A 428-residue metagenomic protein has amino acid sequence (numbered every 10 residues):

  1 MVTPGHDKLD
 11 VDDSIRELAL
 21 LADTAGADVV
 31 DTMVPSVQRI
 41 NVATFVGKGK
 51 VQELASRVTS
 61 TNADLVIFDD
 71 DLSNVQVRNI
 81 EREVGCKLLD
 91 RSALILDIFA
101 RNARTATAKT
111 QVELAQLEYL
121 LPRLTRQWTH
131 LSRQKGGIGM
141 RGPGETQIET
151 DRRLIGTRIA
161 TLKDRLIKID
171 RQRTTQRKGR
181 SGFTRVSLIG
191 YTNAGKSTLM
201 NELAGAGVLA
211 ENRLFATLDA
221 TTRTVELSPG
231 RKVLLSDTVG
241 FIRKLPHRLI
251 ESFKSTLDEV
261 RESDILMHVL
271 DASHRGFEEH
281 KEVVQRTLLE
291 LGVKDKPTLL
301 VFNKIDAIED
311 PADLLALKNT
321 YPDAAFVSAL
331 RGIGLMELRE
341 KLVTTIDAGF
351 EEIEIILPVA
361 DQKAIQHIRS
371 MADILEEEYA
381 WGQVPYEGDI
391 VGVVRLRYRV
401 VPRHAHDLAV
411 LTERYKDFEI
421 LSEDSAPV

Functional and structural regions predicted by a protein language model:
M1-R91, I95, E413, E419-V428: N-terminal accessory targeting/assembly segments
V2-L9, M33, V37, N41-T44 (+6 more regions): Conserved Switch II/interswitch segment of TRAFAC-class P-loop GTPases
P4, P122-A194, M200-N201, R275 (+1 more regions): C-terminal-of-GTPase-core extension/linker across diverse P-loop GTPases
D12-R16, R39-S56, D219-A220, V239-E262 (+1 more regions): Switch II of P-loop NTPase G domains
L18, V66, L117, I155 (+7 more regions): Residue-level signature of catalytic and energy-coupling elements of molecular machines, predominantly ATP/GTP-dependent
V58-S60, E81, T217, V225-P229 (+5 more regions): Conserved catalytic network of the ASCE P-loop NTPase/AAA+ motor domain
A93-V112: Short alpha-helix plus adjacent loop in nuclease-associated cores
D170-R173, R177-F183, E202-L234, I242-S255 (+3 more regions): Switch I (effector-binding) loop of TRAFAC-class P-loop GTPase G-domains
